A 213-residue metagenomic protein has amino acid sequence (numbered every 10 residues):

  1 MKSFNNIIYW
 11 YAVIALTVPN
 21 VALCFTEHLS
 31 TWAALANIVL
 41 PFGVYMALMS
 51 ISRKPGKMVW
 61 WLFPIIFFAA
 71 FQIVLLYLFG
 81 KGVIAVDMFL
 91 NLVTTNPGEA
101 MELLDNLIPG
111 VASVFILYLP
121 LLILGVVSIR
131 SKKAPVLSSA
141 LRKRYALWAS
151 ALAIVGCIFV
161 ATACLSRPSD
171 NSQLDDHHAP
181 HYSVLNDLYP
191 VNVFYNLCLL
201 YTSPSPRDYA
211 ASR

Functional and structural regions predicted by a protein language model:
K2-N186: Transmembrane and membrane-interface helices of multi-pass, inner-membrane envelope-modifying transferases
Y189-L200: Short extracytoplasmic
Y201-D208: Conserved small/polar residues in nucleotide/adenosyl-binding loops
